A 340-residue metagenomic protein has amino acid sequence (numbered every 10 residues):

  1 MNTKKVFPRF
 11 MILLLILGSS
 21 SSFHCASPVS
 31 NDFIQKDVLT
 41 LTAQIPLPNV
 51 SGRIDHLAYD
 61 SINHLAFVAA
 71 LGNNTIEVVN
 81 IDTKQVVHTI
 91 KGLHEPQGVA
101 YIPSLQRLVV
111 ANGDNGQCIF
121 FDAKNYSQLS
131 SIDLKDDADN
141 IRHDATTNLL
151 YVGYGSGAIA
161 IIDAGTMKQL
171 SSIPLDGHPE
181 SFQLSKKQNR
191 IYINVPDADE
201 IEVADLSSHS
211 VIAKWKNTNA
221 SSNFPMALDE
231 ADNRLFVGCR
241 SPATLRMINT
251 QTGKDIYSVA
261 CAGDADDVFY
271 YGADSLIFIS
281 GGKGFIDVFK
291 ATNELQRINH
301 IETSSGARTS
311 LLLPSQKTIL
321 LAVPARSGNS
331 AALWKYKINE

Functional and structural regions predicted by a protein language model:
F33-S51: A short helix->beta-strand "capping" segment at the edge of beta-propeller domains
T42-L47, Q85-I90, S127-I132, K168-I173 (+3 more regions): A short beta-strand motif characteristic of beta-propeller blades
P48-N63, L93-L105, I132-L149, G153 (+7 more regions): Beta-rich, blade/repeat-based domains predominating in secreted/periplasmic proteins but also intracellular
L71, G113, Y154-G155, P196 (+3 more regions): Short loop/turn segments immediately following the C-termini of beta-strands
N80-K84, D122-Y126, D163-M167, D205-H209 (+3 more regions): Short loop/turn segments that connect beta-strands within beta-propeller blades
T83-A123, S127-N140: Blade-loop segments of beta-propeller domains
E200-E202, T244-R246, F285-F289, G328-Y336: Structural motif
A307-E340: Blade-level signature of beta-propeller repeat domains, shared across WD40, Kelch, NHL, RCC1 and BNR/Asp-box propellers
